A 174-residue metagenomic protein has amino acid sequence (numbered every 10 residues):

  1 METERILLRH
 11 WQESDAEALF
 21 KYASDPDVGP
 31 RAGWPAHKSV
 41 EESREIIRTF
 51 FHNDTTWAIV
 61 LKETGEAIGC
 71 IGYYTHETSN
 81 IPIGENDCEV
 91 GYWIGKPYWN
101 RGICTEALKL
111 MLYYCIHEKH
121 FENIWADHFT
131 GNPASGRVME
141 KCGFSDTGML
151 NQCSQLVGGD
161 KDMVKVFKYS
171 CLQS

Functional and structural regions predicted by a protein language model:
M1-D27, V60-S174: Acyl-donor (CoA/ACP) binding surface of acyl/acetyltransferases
P26, P35, N53-D54, E122: Secondary-structure boundary/capping positions in well-ordered alpha/beta enzyme cores
D27-R48: Conserved GNAT-fold acetyl-CoA-binding loop/helix
S43-E45, F51, V138, K161: A generic membrane alpha-helix/interface feature
I47-V60: A short helix-loop-beta-strand connector motif used in the catalytic cores of GNAT acetyltransferases and, in some
